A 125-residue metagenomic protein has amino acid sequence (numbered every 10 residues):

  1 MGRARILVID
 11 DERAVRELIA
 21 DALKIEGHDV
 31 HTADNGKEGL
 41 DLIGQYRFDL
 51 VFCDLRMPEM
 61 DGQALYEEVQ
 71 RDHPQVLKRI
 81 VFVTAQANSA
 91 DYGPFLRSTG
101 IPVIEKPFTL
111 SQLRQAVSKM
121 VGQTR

Functional and structural regions predicted by a protein language model:
E17-I25: Charged docking surfaces used in two-component/phosphorelay signaling
G27-D34, L42: Short hydrophobic/Thr-rich beta-strand motif most characteristic of the beta2 strand and flanking loop of CheY-like
D34-E38, D61-L65: Acidic catalytic/metal-coordinating carboxylates
G44-Y46, M60, V69-K78, L96-S98: Conserved phosphotransfer cores of two-component systems
D54: Active-site residues of response regulator receiver
M57: Receiver (REC) domain active-site loop signature in two-component systems and cognate sites in sensor histidine kinases
V81-T84: Hydrophobic/aromatic residues positioned on beta-strands within the core alpha/beta folds
T99, F108-V117: C-terminal output helix
